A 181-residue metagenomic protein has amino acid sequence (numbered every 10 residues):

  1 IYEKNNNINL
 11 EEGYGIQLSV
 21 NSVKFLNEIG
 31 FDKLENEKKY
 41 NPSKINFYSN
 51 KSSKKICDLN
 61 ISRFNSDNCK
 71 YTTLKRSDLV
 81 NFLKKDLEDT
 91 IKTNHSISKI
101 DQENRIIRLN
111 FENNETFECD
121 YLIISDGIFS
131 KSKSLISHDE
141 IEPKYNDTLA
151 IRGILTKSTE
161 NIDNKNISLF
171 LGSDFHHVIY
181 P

Functional and structural regions predicted by a protein language model:
I1-G13: Glycine-rich FAD pyrophosphate-binding loop
N5-I8, R63-F64, T159: A short, flexible beta-alpha/helix-coil linker loop
G13, P42, D174: Short coil/loop residues immediately preceding or within conserved phosphate-binding loops of NTP-utilizing enzyme
S19-I154: Conserved N-terminal helical subregion
S130, S158, H176-V178: Short, acidic Gly/Pro/Ser/Thr-rich loop/turn segments
K157-N164: Short helix-loop capping/hinge motifs at secondary-structure junctions, enriched in acidic/polar residues
K165-P181: Active-site substrate-recognition segment that forms the wall of the catalytic cavity or substrate channel
